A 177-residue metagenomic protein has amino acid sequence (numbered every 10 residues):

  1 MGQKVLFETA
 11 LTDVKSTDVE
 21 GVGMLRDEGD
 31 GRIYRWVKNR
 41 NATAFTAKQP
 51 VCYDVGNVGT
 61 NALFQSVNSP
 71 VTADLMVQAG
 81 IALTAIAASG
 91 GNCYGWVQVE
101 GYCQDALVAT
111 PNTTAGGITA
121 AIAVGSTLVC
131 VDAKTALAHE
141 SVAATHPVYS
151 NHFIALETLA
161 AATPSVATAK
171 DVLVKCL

Functional and structural regions predicted by a protein language model:
M1-L177: Surface-exposed, low-hydrophobicity beta-strand/loop segments enriched in small/polar/acidic residues
